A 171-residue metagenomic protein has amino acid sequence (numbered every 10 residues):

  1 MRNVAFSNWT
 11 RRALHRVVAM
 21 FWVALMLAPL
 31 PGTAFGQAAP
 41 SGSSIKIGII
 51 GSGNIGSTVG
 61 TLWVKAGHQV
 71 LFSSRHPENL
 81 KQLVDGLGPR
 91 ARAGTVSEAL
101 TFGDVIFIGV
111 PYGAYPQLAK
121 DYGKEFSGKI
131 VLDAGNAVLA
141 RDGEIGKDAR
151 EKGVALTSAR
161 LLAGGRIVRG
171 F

Functional and structural regions predicted by a protein language model:
N3-F21: Bacterial N-terminal signal peptides that target proteins for export
R16-G32: Bacterial N-terminal signal peptides
F35-Q82: NAD(P)+-binding Rossmann beta1-loop-alpha1 motif at the extreme N-terminus of oxidoreductases
I50-G53, S73-R75, V96-S97, V110 (+2 more regions): Active-site-proximal beta-strand/loop segments in catalytic clefts of secreted hydrolases
K81, K120, L156: Active-site phosphate/pyrophosphate- and oxyanion-stabilizing loops and adjacent acidic/basic residues in soluble
G88-A91, T95-I130, A134-D142: Rossmann-like NAD(P)-binding element
G135-G170: Rossmann-fold NAD(P)-binding glycine/threonine-rich loop
